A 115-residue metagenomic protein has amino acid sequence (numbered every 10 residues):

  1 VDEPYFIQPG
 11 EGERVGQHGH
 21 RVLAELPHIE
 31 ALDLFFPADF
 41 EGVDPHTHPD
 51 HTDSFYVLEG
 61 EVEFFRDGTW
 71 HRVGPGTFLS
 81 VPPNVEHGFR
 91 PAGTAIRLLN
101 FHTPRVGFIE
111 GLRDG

Functional and structural regions predicted by a protein language model:
V1-Q8: Basic/polar N-terminal segments that are highly enriched at the extreme N-terminus, encompassing both cleavable
P9-P45, H51: A short glycine-rich, His/Asp/Glu-containing loop-to-beta-strand
A24-E25, F35, Y56, R72 (+2 more regions): Well-ordered beta-strand positions
P27-I29, E61, T69: Well-ordered beta-strand scaffold positions
D33-P37, T47-R66, F101: Short, conserved beta-strand element in jelly-roll/cupin
E63, P83-F108: Ligand-binding loop in jelly-roll beta-barrel domains
G68-N84: Short acidic-glycine-tyrosine-enriched beta hairpin
G107-G115: Acidic/histidine-enriched, glycine/proline-rich intrinsically disordered or flexible terminal extensions
